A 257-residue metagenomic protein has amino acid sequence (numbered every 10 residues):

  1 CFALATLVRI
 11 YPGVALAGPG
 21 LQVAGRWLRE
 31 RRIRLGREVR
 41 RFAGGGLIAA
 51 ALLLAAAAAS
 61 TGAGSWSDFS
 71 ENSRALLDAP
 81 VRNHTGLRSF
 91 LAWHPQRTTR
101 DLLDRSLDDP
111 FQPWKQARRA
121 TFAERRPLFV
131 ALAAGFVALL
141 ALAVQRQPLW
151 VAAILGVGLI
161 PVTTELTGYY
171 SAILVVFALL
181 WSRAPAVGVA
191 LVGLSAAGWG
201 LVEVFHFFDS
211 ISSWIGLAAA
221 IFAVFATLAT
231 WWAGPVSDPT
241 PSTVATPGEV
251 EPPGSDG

Functional and structural regions predicted by a protein language model:
C1-G20, I154-V162: Membrane-interface alpha helices of multi-pass inner-membrane proteins
F2-A3, V151-L159, G188-G200: Central hydrophobic cores of alpha-helical transmembrane segments in multi-pass integral membrane proteins
G13, A43-G44, W150, A190-V192: Hydrophobic alpha-helical transmembrane segments
G13, L166-I173, F208-I211: Replace "multi-pass membrane enzymes" with "multi-pass membrane proteins
G20-L159, T163-G168, A218-I221, A226-G254: Primarily membrane-embedded glycan-assembly and transfer machineries that use lipid-linked glycans
L142-W150, L180-A190: Membrane-helix interface "capping/anchor" motifs
T167-A186: Hydrophobic/aromatic-rich transmembrane helices and adjacent perimembrane loops
F207-F222: Loop-to-transmembrane alpha-helix initiation sites
